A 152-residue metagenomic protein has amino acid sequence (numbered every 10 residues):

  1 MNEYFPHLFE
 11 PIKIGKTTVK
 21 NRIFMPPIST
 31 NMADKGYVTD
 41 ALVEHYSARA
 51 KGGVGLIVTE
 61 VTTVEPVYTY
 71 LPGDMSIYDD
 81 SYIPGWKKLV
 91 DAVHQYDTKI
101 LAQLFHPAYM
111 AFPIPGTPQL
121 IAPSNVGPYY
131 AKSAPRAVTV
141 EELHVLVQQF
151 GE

Functional and structural regions predicted by a protein language model:
M1-E152: Flavin-dependent oxidoreductase catalytic cores
